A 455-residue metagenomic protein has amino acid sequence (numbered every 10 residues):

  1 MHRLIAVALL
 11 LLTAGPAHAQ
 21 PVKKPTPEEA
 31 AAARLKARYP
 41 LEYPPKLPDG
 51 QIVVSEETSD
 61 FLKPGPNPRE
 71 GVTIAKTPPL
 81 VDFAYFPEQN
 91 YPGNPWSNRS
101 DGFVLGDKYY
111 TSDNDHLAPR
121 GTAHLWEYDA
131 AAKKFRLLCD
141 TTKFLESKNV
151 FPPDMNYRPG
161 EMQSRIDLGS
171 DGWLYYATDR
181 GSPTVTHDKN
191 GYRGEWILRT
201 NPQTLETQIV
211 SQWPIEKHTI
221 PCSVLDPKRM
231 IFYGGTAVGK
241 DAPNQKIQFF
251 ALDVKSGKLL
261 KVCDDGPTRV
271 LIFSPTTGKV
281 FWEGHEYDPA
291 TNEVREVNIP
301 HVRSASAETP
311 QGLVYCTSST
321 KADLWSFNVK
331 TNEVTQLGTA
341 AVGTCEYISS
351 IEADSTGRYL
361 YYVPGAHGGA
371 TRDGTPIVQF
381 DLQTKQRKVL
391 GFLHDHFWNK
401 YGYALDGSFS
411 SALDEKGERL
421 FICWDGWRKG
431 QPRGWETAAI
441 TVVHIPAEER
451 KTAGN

Functional and structural regions predicted by a protein language model:
S59, G71, P79-Y91, L137-R158 (+5 more regions): Surface-exposed loop and turn segments in beta-propeller and other repeat-based domains that flank or scaffold
F83-A123: Beta-strand-rich domains and repeat architectures in extracellular enzymes and scaffolds, especially beta-propellers
N94-S100, L145-I166, E216-L225, D264-T276 (+3 more regions): Repeated scaffold domains used in trafficking and secretory/extracellular systems, primarily beta-propellers
R99, A123-H124, A130-G172, Y176-G181 (+1 more regions): Blade-loop segments of beta-propeller domains
D113-T122, Y176-G194, G235-K246, V363-G374 (+1 more regions): Short, conserved, GDST-rich strand-edge loop motifs in beta-rich repeat architectures
A123-K133, N190-L205, K246-G257, S326 (+2 more regions): Beta-propeller blade signature
V342-L382: Loop/turn-rich, solvent-exposed surfaces of beta-rich toroidal or solenoidal domains
Y401-N455: Blade-level signature of beta-propeller repeat domains, shared across WD40, Kelch, NHL, RCC1 and BNR/Asp-box propellers
